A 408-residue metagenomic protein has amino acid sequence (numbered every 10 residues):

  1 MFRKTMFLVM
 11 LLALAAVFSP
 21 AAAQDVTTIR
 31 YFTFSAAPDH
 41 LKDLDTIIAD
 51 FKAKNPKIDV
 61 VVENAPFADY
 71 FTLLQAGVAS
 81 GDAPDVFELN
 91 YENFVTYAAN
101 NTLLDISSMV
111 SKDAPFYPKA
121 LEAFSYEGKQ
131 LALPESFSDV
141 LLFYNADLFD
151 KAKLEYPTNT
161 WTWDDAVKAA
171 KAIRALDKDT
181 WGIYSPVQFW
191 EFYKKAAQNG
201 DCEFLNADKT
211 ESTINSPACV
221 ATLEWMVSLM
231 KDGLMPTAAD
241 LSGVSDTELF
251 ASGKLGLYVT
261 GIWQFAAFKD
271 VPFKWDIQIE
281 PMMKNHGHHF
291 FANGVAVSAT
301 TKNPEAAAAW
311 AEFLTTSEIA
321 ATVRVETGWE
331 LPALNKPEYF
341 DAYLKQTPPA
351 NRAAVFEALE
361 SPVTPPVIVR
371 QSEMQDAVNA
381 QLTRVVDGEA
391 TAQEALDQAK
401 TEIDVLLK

Functional and structural regions predicted by a protein language model:
D25-A36, I58-E63, D85-V86, L131 (+1 more regions): Short, well-ordered beta-strand elements
T28, D150, Y156, S228-L234 (+2 more regions): Conserved C-terminal helix/tail region of periplasmic/extracytoplasmic solute-binding proteins
T46-K119, S125, D150-K153, T247-A251 (+5 more regions): Extracytoplasmic "Venus flytrap"/periplasmic binding protein-like
G77, D85, D113-L148, W181-G182 (+2 more regions): A structural signal for short loop-to-beta-strand junctions that line the ligand-binding cleft of periplasmic/secreted
N90-L141, D165-K168, K194-A197, K274-Q278 (+1 more regions): Hinge/lid segment of periplasmic solute-binding proteins
Y97-T102, A120-P157, S185-D208, H289-V297 (+1 more regions): Periplasmic solute-binding protein
A170-K171, K209-A239: Glycine-centered hinge/linker elements that transmit conformational signals in sensory and ligand-binding systems
Q264-K274, M283-A380: C-terminal lobe and pocket-closing loops of periplasmic/extracytoplasmic Venus-flytrap solute-binding proteins
